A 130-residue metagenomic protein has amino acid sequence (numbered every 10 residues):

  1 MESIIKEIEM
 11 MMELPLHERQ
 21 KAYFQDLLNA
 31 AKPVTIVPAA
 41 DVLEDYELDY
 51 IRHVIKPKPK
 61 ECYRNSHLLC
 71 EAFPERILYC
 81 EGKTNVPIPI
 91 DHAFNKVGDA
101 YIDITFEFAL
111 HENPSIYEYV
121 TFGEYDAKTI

Functional and structural regions predicted by a protein language model:
M1-I130: A structural boundary/capping signal
